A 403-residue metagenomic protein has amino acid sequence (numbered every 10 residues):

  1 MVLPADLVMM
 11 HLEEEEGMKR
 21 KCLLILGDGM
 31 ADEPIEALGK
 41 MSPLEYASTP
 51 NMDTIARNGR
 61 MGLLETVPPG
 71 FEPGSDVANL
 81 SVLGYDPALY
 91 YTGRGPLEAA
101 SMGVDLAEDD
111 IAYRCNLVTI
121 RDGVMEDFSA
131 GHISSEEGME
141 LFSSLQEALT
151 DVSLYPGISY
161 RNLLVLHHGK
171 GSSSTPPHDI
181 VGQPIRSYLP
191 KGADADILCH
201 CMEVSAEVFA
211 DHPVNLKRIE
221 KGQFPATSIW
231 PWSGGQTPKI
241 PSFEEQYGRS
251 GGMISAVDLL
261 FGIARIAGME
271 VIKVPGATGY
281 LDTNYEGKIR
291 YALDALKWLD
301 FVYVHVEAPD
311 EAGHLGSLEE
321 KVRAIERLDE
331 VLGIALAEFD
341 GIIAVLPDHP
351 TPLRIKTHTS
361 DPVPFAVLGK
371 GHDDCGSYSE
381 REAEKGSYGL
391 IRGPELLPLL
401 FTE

Functional and structural regions predicted by a protein language model:
V2-E403: Feature captures the catalytic ectodomains and active-site-proximal regions of enzymes that hydrolyze or transfer
